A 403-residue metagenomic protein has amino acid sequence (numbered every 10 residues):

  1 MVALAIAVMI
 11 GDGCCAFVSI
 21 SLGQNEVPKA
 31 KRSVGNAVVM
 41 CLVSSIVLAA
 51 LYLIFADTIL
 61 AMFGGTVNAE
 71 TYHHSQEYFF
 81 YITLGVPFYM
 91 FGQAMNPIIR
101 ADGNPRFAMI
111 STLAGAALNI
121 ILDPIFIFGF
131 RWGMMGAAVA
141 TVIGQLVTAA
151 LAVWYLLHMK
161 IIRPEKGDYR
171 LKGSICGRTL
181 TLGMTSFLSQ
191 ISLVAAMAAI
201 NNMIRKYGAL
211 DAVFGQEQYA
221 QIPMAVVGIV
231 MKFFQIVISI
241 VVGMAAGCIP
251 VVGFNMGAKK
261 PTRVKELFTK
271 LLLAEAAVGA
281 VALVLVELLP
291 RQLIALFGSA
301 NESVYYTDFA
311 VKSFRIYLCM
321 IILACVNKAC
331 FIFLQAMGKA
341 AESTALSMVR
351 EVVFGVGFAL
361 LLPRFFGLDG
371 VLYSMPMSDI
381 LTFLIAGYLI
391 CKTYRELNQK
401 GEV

Functional and structural regions predicted by a protein language model:
M1-A50, Y89-A108, M224-V284, L288-P290 (+1 more regions): Small-residue-rich hydrophobic transmembrane alpha-helices
M1-L4, A69-H74, M134-M135, I175-L182 (+4 more regions): Interfacial/gating helices of multi-pass transporter permease domains
G11, C15, Y81-R100, A108-N119 (+6 more regions): Short runs within selected transmembrane alpha-helices of multi-pass transporters and secretion channels
V18-G85, G129-M184, V252-M320, L362-V403: Short alpha-helical transmembrane segments in multi-pass integral membrane proteins
A49, L53, A116, Q190 (+4 more regions): Recurrent gating helices in multi-pass secondary carriers
L60-A69, I125-W132, I191-I229, I236 (+3 more regions): Helix-terminus/linker motif at the lipid-water interface of multi-pass membrane proteins
F79, T83, R106-L113, L151-W154 (+6 more regions): Hydrophobic faces of transmembrane alpha-helices in multi-pass small-molecule transporters and flippases across diverse
M95-G103, D123-M135: Membrane-water interface regions at transmembrane-helix termini and the short interhelical loops of multi-pass membrane
